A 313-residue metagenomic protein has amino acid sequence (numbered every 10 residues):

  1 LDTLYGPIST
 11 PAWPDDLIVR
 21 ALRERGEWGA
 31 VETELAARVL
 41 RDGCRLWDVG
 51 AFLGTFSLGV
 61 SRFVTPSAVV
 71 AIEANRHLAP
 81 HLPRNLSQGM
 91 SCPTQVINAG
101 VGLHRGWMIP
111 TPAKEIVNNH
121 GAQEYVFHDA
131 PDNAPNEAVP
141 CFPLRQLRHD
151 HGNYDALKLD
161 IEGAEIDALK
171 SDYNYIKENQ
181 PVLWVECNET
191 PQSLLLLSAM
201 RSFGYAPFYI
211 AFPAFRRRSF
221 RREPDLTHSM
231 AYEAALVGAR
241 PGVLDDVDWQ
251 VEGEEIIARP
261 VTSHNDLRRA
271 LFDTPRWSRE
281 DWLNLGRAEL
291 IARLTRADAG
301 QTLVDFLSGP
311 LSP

Functional and structural regions predicted by a protein language model:
L1-P313: Phosphate/nucleotide-binding beta-alpha loop and adjacent structural elements of enzyme active sites
